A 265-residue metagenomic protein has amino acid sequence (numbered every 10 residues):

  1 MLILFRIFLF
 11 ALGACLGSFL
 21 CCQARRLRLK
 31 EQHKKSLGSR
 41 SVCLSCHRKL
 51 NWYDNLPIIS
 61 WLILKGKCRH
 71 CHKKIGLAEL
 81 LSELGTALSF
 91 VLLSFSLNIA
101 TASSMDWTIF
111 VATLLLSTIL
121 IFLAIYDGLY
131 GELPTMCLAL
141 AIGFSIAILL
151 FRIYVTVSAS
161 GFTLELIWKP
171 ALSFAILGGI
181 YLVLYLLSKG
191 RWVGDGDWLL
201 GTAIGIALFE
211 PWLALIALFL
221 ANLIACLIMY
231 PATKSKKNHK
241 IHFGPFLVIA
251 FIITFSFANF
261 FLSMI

Functional and structural regions predicted by a protein language model:
M1-I265: A membrane-topology feature that recognizes alpha-helical transmembrane segments and their immediate juxtamembrane
